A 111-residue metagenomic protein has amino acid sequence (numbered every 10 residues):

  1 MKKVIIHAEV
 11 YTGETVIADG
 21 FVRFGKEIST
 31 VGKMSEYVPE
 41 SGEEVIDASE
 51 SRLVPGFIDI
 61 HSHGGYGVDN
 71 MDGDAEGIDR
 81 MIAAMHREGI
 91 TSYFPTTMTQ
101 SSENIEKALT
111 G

Functional and structural regions predicted by a protein language model:
M1-V4, V10-V54: Histidine-rich, glycine-flanked metal-binding segment
V10, M71-D74, M98: Short beta->alpha junction loops/turns
Y37, G73-G77: A glycine- and small-aliphatic-rich helix-loop capping segment at beta-alpha/alpha-beta transitions that lines
S51-G73: Di-metal (Zn2+ and/or Mg2+/Mn2+) metal-binding site signature of metallo-dependent hydrolases with the MBL/beta-CASP
H63, G67, D79-A108: Divalent metal-dependent hydrolysis catalytic cores, especially in the metallo-beta-lactamase
